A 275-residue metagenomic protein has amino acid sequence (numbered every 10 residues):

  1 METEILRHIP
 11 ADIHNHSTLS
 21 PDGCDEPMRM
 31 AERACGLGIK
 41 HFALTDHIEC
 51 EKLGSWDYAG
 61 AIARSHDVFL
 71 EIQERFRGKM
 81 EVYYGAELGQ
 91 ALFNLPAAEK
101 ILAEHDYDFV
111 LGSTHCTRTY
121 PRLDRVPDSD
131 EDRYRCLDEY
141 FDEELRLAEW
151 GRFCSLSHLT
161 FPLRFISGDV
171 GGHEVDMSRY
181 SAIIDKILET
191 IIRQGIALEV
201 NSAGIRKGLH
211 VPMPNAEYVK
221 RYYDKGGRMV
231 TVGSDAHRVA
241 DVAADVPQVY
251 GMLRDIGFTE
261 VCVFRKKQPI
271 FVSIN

Functional and structural regions predicted by a protein language model:
M1-I13, S17, P27, D169-N275: Charged catalytic cores and adjacent phosphate/nucleic-acid-binding surfaces used for phosphate/nucleic-acid chemistry
M1-L92, I101-E104, F165, G171-S178 (+3 more regions): An N-terminally biased module of ancient metal coordination in phosphate/nucleic-acid-related enzymes
H14, A34, D46, V110 (+4 more regions): Divalent metal-coordination and catalytic microenvironments
K40-H41, D108, C154, R228 (+1 more regions): Short acidic/polar active-site loop segments enriched in Thr and Asp
H47, H115, F161-R164, A203 (+1 more regions): Flexible loop residues that form catalytic and substrate-binding hotspots at small-molecule/glycan-binding clefts
W56-R193: Extended substrate/RNA-proximal surfaces in nucleic-acid metabolism proteins
